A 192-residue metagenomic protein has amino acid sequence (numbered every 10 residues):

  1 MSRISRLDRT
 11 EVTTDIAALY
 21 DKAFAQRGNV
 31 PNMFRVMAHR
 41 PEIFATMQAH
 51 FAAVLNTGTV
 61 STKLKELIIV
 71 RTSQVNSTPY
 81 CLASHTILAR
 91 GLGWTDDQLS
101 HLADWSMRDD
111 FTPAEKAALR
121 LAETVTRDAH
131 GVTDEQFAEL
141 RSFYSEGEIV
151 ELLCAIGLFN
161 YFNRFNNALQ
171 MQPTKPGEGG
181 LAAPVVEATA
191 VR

Functional and structural regions predicted by a protein language model:
M1-R192: Hydrophobic alpha-helical segments
